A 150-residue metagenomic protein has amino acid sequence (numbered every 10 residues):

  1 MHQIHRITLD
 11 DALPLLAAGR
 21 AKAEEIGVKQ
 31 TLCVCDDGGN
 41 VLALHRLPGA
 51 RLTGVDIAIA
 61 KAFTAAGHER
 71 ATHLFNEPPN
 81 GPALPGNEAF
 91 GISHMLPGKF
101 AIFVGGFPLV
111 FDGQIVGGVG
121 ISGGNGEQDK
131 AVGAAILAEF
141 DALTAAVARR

Functional and structural regions predicted by a protein language model:
M1-R150: Flexible, solvent-exposed loop/hinge segments and secondary-structure transition points
